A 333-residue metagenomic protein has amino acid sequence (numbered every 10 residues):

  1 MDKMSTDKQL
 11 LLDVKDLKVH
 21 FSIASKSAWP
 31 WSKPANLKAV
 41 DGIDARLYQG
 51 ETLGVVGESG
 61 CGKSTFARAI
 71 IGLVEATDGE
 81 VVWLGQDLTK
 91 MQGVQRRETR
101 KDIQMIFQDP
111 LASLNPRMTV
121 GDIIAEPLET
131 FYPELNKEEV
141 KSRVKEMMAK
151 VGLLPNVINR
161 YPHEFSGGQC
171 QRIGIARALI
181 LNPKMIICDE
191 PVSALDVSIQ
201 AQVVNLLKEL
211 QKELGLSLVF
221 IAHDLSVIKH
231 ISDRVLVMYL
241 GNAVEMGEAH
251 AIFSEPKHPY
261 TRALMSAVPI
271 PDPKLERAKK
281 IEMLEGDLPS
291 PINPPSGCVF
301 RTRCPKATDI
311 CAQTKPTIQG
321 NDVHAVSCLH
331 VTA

Functional and structural regions predicted by a protein language model:
S5-D7, A24-W31, E248-A333: Charged, flexible cofactor/metal-binding loops and thiol motifs
P30-K33, L88-Q104, T130-P133, K137 (+2 more regions): ABC ATPase NBD coupling module
G79-D87: Conserved ABC transporter NBD signature motif
D87, E138-N156, M265-S266: Conserved ABC ATPase "signature" region
Y161-F165, Q169: Conserved ABC ATPase signature
I180-K184: A short, proline-enriched helix->beta-strand linker immediately N-terminal to the Walker B motif in ABC-type P-loop
P191-L195, I199-E276: P-loop NTP-binding/switch modules centered on Walker-like glycine-rich loops
